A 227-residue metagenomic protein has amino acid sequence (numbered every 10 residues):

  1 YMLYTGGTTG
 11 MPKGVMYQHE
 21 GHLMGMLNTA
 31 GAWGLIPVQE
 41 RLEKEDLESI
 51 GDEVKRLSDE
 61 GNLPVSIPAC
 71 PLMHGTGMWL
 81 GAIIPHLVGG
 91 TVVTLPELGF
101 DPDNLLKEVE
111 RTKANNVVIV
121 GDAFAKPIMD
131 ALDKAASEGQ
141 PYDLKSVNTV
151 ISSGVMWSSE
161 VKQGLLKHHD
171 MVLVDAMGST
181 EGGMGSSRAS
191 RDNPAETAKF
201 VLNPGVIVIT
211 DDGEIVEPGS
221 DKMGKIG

Functional and structural regions predicted by a protein language model:
M2-G14: Conserved adenylation A10 loop of the ANL superfamily
G7, L87-G90, A114-I119, M129-I207 (+1 more regions): Gly/Ser/Thr-rich phosphate-binding loop
K13-M16, T91-L98, V174: Short beta-strand->loop structural element characteristic of the AMP-binding/adenylate-forming
E20-G21, D122-A123, V155-M156: Alpha-helix/helix-capping structural signal
L23-A69, M73-V118, A131, A135: Conserved AMP-binding/adenylation subdomain of ANL enzymes
G219-G227: AMP-binding/adenylate-forming core of the ANL superfamily
